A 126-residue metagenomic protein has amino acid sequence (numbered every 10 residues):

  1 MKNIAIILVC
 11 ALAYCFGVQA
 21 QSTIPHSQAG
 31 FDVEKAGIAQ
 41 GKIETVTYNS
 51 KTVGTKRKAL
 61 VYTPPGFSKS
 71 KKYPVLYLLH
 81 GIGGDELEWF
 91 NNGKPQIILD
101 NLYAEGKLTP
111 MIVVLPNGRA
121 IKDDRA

Functional and structural regions predicted by a protein language model:
M1-A5: Positively charged n-region of N-terminal signal peptides that target proteins for export
I7-C15: Bacterial N-terminal signal peptides
F16, T55-R57, T109: Residue-level signal for beta-strand positions within conserved beta-sheet cores that form or flank
G17-V18, I82: Hydrophobic alpha-helical membrane-insertion segments, chiefly the h-region of N-terminal signal peptides
A20-Y73: A domain-start/cap signature at the N-terminus of enzymes
S50-T52, P65, G83, N117-A120: Short, flexible loop/turn elements at secondary-structure junctions
L60, K71-G83, V113: Short beta-strand element of the alpha/beta-hydrolase
G84-A126: Cap/lid segment of the alpha/beta-hydrolase catalytic domain
